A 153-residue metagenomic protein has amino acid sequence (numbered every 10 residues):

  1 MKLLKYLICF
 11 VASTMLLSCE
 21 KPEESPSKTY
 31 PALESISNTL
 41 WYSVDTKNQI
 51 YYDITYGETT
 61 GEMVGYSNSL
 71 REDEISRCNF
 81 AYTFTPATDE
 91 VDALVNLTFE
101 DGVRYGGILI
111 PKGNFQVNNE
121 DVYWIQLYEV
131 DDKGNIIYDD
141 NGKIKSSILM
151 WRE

Functional and structural regions predicted by a protein language model:
K2-C9: Sec-dependent signal peptide recognition, specifically the positively charged N-region followed immediately by
L3, M15-S37, G142-E153: Bacterial Sec-dependent N-terminal signal peptides
E20-S67: N-terminal export/targeting and maturation segments
K47-G102: N-terminal glycine/threonine-rich, aromatic-flanked beta-hairpin/loop signature
D89-E153: Beta-sheet ligand-binding and adhesion/scaffold domains
